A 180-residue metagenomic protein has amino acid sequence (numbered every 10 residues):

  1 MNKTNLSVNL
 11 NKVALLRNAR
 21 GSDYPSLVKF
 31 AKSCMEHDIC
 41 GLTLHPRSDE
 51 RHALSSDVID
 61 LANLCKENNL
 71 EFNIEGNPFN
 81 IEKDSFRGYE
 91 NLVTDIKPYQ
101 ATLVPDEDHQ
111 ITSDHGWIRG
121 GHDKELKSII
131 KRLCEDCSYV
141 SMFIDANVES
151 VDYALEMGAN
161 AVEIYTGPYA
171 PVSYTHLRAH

Functional and structural regions predicted by a protein language model:
M1-N69: Conserved N-terminal beta1-alpha1 strand-loop-helix module at the mouth
T4-L10, L42-L44, F72-I74, A101-L103 (+2 more regions): Hydrophobic faces of well-ordered beta-strands that scaffold small-molecule active sites in alpha/beta enzyme cores
N9-V13, R47-D49, E75-I81, D106-D108 (+2 more regions): Active-site beta-loop-alpha junctions enriched in small/polar residues
N11-S26, E75-K83, G116-R119, Y139-F143: Active-site mouth loops of central-metabolism enzymes
G41-D60, D106-W117, G167-Y174: Glycine-rich, proline-tolerant flexible connector loops at the mouths of alpha/beta enzymes
D57-E67, E90-K97, L155-E156: Acidic (Asp/Glu)-rich catalytic clusters
K83-L92, N147-E156: Catalytic cores of alpha/beta
T175-H180: Conserved small/polar residues in nucleotide/adenosyl-binding loops
